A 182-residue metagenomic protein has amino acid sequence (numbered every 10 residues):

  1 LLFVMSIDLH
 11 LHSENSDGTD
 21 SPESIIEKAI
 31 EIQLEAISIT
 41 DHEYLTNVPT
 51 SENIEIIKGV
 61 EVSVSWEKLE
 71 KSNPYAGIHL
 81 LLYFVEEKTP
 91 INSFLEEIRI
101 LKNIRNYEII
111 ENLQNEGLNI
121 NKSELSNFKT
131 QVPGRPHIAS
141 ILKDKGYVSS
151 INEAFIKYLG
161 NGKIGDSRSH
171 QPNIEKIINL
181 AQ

Functional and structural regions predicted by a protein language model:
L1-L2, A154: Intrinsic disorder/low-structure terminal segments
F3-P133: A metal-dependent hydrolase metal-coordination microenvironment
D17-P22, L142-S150: Short, composition-biased local secondary-structure segments
T50, E108-N115, S140, S169-Q182: Histidine/acidic residue-rich metal-binding segments in metalloenzymes
E52, P136-H137, G162-D166: Short amphipathic alpha-helical patches
L80-L82, L142, A181: Generic structural hydrophobic/aromatic packing signal, biased to beta-strands
P133, I138-I141: Catalytic domains of cell-wall/extracellular-matrix polysaccharide-remodeling enzymes, centered on de-N-acetylation
Y147-Q182: Acidic, His/Gly-enriched loop-helix segments that form or flank divalent-metal centers in metallo-dependent hydrolases
